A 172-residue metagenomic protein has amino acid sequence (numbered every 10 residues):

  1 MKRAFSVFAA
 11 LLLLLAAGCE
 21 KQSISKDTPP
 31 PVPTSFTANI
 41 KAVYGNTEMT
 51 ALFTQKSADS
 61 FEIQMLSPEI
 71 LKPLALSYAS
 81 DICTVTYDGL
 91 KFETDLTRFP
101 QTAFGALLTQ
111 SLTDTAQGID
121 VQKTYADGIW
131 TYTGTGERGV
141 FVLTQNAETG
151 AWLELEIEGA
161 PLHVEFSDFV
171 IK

Functional and structural regions predicted by a protein language model:
K2-A10: Sec-dependent signal peptide recognition, specifically the positively charged N-region followed immediately by
L15-G18: C-terminal motif of bacterial Sec signal peptides marking the signal peptidase cleavage site
E20-Q22: Bacterial signal peptide processing site
P29-P31, F36, A42, V85-R138: Flexible, processing/modification-adjacent segments and terminal tails in exported/periplasmic/extracellular proteins
I40, D81-T86, A151-L155: Short polybasic amphipathic segments
G45-Q55: Short, solvent-exposed loop/hinge segments that bridge or flank secondary-structure elements
Q55-Q110, A160-H163: An acidic-aromatic
E62-S67, I119-K172: Gly/Pro-enriched, hydrophobic low-complexity segments that function as extracytoplasmic propeptides/linkers
